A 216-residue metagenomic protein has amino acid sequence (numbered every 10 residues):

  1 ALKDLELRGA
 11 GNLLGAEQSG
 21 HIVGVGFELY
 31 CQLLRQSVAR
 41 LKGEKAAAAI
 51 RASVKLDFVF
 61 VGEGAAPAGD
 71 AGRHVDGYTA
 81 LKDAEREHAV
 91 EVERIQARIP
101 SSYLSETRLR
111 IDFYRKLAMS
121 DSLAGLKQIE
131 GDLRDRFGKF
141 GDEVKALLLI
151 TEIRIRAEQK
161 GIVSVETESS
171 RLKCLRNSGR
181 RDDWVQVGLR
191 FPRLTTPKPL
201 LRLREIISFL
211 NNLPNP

Functional and structural regions predicted by a protein language model:
A1-P216: Accessory helical-bundle/CTD segments and flexible terminal tails appended to RecA-like ATPase motors
